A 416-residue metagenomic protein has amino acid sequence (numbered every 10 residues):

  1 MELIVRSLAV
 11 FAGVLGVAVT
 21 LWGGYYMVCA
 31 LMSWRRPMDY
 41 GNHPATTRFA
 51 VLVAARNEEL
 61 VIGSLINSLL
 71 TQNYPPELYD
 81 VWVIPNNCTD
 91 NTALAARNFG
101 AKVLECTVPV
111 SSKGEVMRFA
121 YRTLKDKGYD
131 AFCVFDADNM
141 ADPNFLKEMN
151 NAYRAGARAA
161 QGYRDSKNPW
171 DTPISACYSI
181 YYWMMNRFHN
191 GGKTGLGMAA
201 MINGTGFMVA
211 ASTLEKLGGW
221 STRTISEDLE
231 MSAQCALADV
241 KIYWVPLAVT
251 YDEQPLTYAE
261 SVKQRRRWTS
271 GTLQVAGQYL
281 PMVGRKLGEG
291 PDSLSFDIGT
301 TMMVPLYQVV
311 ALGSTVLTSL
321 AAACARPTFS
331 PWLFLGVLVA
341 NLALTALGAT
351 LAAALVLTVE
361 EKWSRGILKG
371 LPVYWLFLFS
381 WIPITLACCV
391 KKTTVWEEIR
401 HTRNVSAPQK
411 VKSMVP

Functional and structural regions predicted by a protein language model:
M1-A45, N98, W381-K391: N-terminal membrane-anchoring/stem segments of glycan-assembly enzymes
L31-R35, Y40-H43, T300-K392: Membrane-embedded multi-pass helical conduit in multi-pass membrane proteins, especially envelope-biosynthetic
T47-A50, D80, E215, E230: Cell-envelope/extracellular polymer assembly enzymes that use nucleotide-activated donors
G63, T89-R97, N144: Acidic helix N-cap motif at the loop->helix transition within catalytic regions of sugar-transfer enzymes
N67-L78: Short, acidic, metal-binding catalytic loop of nucleotide-sugar glycosyltransferases
P85-A93, V108-P109, M140: A conserved acidic beta->alpha catalytic loop
E105, V110-Y129, P143-I225, R266-T269 (+2 more regions): Long helical/loop segments within the catalytic core of UDP-sugar-dependent glycosyltransferases, especially the large
G128-M140: Short beta-strand-to-loop acidic/aromatic patch adjacent to the donor-nucleotide binding site
